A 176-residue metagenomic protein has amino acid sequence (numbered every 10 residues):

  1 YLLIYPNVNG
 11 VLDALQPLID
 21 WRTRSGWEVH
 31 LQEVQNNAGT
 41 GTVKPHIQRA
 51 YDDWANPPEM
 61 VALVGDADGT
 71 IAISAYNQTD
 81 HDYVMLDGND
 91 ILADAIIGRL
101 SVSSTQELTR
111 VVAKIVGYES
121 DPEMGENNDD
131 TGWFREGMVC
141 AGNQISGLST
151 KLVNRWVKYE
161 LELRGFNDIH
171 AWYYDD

Functional and structural regions predicted by a protein language model:
Y1-D176: Cysteine-dependent hydrolase recognition
